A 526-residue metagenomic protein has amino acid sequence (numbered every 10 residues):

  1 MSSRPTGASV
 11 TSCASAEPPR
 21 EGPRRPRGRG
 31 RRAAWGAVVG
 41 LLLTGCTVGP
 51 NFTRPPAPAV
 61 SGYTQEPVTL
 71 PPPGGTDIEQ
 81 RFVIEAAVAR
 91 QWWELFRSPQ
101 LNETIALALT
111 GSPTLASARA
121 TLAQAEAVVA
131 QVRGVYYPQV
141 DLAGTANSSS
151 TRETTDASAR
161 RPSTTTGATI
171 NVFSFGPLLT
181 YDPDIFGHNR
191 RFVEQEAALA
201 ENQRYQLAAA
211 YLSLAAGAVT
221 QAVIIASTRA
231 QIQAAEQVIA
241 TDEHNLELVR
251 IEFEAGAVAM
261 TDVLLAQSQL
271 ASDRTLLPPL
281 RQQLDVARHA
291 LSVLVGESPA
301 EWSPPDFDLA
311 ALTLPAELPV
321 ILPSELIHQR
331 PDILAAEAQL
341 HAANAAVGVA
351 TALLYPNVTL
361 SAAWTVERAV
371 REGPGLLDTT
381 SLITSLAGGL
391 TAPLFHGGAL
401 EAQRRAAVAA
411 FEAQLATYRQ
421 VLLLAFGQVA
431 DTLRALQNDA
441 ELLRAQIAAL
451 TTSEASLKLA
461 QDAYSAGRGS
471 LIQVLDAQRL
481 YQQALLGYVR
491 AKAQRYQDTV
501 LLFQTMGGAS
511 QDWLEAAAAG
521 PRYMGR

Functional and structural regions predicted by a protein language model:
M1-P23: DNA-binding patch around the recognition helix
R54, P299, L314, L486-R526: Acidic, low-complexity, intrinsically disordered peripheral segments
P73-L107, G111: Regulatory alphaC helix of protein kinase catalytic domains
Q80-R81, A87-F96, T145-L178, E301-P319 (+3 more regions): Small/polar, glycine/serine/threonine/aspartate-rich low-complexity segments that form flexible
R81-A86, E94, L109, Q195 (+6 more regions): Amphipathic alpha-helical coiled-coil scaffold segments and their short linker/junction regions
A116-S117, R133-G134, P183-Y211, T261 (+6 more regions): Sec/SRP-type N-terminal targeting helices
N189, Y205-L322, A435, D439 (+4 more regions): Periplasmic alpha-helical coiled-coil/stalk elements that build and connect Gram-negative outer-membrane
